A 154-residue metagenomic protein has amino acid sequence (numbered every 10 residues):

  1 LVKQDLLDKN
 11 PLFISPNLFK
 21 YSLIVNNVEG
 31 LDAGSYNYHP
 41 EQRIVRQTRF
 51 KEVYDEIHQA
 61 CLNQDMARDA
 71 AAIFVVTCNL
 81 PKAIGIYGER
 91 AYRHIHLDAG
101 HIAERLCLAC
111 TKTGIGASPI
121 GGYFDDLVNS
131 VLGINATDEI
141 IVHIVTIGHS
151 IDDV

Functional and structural regions predicted by a protein language model:
L1-A72: N-terminal amphipathic, basic helical "cap/leader" segment at the start of enzyme domains
P16-K20, D32-A33, D69-I73, A103-R105 (+2 more regions): Active-site lining segments that contact anionic ligands and/or coordinate catalytic metals
Y21, F74, R93-S130: Small-aliphatic-rich amphipathic alpha-helix that forms the alpha element of a beta-alpha
A33-S35, G85-G88, V154: Short conserved micro-motifs at the rims of enzyme active sites and ligand-binding pockets
I57, D69-R105: Generic long, charged, amphipathic alpha-helical segments
N79-A83, F124-D126, S150-D152: Short Gly/Pro-enriched loop/turn and capping motifs at secondary-structure junctions
S130-T137: Short proline/glycine-enriched turn/loop segments at secondary-structure junctions
H143-V154: C-terminal helix-cap and adjacent tail motif
